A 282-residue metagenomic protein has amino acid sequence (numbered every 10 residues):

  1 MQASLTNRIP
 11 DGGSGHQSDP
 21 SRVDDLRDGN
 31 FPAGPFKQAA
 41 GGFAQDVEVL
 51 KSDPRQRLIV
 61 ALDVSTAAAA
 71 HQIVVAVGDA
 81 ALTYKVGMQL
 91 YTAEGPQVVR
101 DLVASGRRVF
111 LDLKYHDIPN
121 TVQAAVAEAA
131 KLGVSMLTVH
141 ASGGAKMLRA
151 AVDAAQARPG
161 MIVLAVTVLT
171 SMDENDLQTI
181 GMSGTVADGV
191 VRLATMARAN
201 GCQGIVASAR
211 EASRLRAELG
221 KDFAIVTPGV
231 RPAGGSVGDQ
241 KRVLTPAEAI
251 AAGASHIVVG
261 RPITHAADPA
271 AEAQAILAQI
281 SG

Functional and structural regions predicted by a protein language model:
G34-A67, H71-Q72, S213, A217-E218: N-terminal amphipathic alpha-helix/helix-capping segment at the start of soluble metabolic enzymes
P54-R55, D117, T121-G204, S208-A212 (+2 more regions): Conserved anion-binding
V60, Y84, K114, L137 (+4 more regions): Conserved, mostly hydrophobic/aromatic
D79, S105, L132, R158 (+2 more regions): Structural motif
V134-G144, P232, R242, P246-E272: Glycine-rich phosphate-binding active-site loops on the catalytic face of alpha/beta enzymes
L148-V152, I263-G282: C-terminal helical cap(s) of enzyme catalytic domains, especially alpha/beta-barrels
